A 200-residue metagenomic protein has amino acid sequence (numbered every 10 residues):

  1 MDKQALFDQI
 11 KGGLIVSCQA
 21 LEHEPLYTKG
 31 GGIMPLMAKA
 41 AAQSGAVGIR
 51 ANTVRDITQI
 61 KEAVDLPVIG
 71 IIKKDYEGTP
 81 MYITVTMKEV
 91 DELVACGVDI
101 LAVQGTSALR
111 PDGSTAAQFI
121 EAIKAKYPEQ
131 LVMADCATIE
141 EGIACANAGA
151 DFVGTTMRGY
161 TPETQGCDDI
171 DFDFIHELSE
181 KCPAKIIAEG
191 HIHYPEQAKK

Functional and structural regions predicted by a protein language model:
M1-T28, K61: N-terminal amphipathic alpha-helix/helix-capping segment at the start of soluble metabolic enzymes
Q4-D8, K39-A42, I57-D65, A116-P128 (+2 more regions): Surface-exposed amphipathic alpha-helices with a cationic face
K11-V16, V64-G78, K124-A137, S179-G190: Short beta-strand/loop segments at the ligand-binding rim of alpha/beta enzyme cores
I15, G48-R50, L101-V103, M133 (+1 more regions): Conserved beta-strand positions in the central sheet of alpha/beta enzyme cores
K29, G78-C96, A137-D151, A184 (+1 more regions): Catalytic cores of alpha/beta
G30-P35, Y82-K88, T115-I120, C167-H176: Charged helix-capping and loop-helix junction motifs
L66-S114: Glycine/small-residue-rich loop that forms an oxyanion/phosphate-binding "nest" at active or ligand-binding sites
I100-D112, A146-F174: Glycine/Thr-rich beta-alpha phosphate-binding loop at enzyme active sites
